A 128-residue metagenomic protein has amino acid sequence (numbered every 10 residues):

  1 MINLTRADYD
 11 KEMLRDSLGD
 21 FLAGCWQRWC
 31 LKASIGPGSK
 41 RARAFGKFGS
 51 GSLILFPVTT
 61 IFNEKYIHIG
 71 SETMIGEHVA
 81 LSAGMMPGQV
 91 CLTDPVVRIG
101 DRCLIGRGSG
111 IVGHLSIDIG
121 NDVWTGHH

Functional and structural regions predicted by a protein language model:
M1-H128: Domain-scale signature associated with acetyltransferase and cell-envelope carbohydrate enzymes
